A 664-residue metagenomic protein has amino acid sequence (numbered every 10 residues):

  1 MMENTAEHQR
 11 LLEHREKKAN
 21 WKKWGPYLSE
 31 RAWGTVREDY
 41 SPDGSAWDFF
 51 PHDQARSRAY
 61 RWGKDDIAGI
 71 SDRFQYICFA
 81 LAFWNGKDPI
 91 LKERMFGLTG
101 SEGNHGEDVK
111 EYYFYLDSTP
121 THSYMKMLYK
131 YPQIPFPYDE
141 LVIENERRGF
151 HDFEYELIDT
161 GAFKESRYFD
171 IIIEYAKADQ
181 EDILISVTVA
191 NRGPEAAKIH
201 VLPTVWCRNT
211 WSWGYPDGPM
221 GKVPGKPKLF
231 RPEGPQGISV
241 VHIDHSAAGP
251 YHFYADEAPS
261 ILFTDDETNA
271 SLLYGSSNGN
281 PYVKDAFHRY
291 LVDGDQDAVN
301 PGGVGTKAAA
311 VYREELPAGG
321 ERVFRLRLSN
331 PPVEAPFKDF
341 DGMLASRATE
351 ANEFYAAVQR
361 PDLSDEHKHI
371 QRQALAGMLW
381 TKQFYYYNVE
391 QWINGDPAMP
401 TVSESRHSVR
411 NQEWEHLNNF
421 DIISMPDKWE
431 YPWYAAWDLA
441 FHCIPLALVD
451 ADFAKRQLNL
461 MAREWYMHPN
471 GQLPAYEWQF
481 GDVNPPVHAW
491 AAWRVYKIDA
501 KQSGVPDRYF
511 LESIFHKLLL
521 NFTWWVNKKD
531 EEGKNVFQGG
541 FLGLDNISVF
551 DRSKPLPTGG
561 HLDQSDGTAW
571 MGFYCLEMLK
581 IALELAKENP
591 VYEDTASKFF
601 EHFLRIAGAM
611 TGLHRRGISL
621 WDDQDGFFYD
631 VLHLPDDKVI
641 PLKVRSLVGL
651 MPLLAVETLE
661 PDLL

Functional and structural regions predicted by a protein language model:
M1-T381, Y385-Y434, A440, L448-L460 (+7 more regions): Anionic coordination/interaction segments
K126-T160, G279-Y282, G377-L379, F384-V409 (+7 more regions): Active-site acid/base region of carbohydrate-active enzymes
E174, A310-R313, H369, P426-W429 (+6 more regions): Short, solvent-exposed segments of well-ordered alpha helices
V187, A435-L446, A454-Q457, V483-R494 (+2 more regions): Well-ordered alpha-helical segments within folded domains of soluble proteins
N191-G193, V323, K382, L446 (+6 more regions): Generic short alpha-helical hydrophobic face used as a protein-protein interaction/packing hotspot
P216-G249, V526, G539, G543-G559 (+1 more regions): Acidic/histidine-rich catalytic neighborhood
V323, A475, L653: Short, electropositive, low-hydrophobicity segments enriched in small/polar residues
